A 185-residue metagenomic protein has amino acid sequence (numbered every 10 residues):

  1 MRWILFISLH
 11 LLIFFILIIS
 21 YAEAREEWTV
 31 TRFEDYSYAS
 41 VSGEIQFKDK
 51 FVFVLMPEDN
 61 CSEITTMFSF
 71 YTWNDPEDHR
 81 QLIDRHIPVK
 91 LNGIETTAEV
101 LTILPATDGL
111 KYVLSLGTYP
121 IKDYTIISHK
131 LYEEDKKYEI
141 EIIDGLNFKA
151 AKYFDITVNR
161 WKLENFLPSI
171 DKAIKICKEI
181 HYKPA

Functional and structural regions predicted by a protein language model:
M1-A24: Classical Sec-dependent N-terminal signal peptides that target proteins to the secretory pathway
A22-H129, E133-A185: A generic "folded-domain core" signal
